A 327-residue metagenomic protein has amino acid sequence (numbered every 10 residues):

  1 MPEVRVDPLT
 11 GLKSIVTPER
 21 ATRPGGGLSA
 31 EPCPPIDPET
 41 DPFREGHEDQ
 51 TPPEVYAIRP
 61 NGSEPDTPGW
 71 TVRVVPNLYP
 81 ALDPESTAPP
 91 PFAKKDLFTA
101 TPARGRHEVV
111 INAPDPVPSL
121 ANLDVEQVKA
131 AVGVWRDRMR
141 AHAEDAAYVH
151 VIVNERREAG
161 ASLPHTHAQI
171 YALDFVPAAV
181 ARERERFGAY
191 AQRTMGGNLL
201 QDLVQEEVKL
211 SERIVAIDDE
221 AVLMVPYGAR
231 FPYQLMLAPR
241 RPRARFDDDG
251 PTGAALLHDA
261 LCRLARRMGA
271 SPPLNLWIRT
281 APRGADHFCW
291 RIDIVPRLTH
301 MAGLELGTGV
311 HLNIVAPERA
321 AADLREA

Functional and structural regions predicted by a protein language model:
M1-H165, Y171-A244, T252, L264-R266 (+2 more regions): Active-site microenvironments that recognize anionic phosphate/pyrophosphate groups
D247: Active-site lid/adjacent beta-loop-alpha segment flanking the redox-cofactor pocket in flavoenzymes
A260: Structured mid-domain segments that build the active-site/substrate or prosthetic-cofactor binding neighborhood
